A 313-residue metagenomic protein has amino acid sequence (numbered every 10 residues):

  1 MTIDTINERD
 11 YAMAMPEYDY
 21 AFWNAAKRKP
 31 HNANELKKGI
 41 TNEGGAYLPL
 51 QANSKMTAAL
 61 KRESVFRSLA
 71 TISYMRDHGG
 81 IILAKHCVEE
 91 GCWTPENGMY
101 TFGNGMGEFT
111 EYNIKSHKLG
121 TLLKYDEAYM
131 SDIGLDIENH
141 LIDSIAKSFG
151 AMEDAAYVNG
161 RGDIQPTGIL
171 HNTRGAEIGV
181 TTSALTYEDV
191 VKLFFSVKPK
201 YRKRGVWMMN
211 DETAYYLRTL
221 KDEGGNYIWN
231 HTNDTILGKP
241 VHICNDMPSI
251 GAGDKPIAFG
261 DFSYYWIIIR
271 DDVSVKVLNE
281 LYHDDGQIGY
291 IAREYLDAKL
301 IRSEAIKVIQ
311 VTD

Functional and structural regions predicted by a protein language model:
M1-Y112: Assembly-associated, polar helix/coil segments characteristic of icosahedral protein shells
A33, N53, R62-E63, G80 (+4 more regions): Alpha-helix initiation and N-capping motif
A52-R62, I133, I137-E153, Y157 (+4 more regions): Short, Φ-rich (hydrophobic/aromatic) sequence segments
A58, A84-K85, G91-P95, F102 (+5 more regions): Short helix/loop capping segments that flank catalytic or ligand/cofactor-binding pockets
T101-S196, K307-D313: Alpha-helical scaffold segments that mediate packing/assembly in large oligomeric complexes
G162-D297, A305-D313: Extended oligomerization regions of viral-like shell subunits
